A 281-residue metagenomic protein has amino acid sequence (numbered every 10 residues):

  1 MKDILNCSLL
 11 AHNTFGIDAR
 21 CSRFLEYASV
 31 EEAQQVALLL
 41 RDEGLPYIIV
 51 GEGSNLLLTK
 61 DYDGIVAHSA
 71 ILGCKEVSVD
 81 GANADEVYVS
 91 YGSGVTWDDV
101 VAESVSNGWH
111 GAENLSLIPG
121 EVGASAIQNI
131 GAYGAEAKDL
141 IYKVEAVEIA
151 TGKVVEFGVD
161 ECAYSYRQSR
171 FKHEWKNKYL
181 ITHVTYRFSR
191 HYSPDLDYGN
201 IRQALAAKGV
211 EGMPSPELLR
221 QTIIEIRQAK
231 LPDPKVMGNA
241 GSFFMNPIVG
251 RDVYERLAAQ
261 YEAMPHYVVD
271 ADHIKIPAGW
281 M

Functional and structural regions predicted by a protein language model:
M1-L140, V144, E148-A150: Anion-binding (especially nucleotide phosphate/pyrophosphate-binding) glycine-rich loop and adjoining beta-alpha core
I4-L5, A11-A19, L56, V154-M281: Phosphate/pyrophosphate- and phosphate-bearing ligand-binding catalytic cores of soluble enzymes
